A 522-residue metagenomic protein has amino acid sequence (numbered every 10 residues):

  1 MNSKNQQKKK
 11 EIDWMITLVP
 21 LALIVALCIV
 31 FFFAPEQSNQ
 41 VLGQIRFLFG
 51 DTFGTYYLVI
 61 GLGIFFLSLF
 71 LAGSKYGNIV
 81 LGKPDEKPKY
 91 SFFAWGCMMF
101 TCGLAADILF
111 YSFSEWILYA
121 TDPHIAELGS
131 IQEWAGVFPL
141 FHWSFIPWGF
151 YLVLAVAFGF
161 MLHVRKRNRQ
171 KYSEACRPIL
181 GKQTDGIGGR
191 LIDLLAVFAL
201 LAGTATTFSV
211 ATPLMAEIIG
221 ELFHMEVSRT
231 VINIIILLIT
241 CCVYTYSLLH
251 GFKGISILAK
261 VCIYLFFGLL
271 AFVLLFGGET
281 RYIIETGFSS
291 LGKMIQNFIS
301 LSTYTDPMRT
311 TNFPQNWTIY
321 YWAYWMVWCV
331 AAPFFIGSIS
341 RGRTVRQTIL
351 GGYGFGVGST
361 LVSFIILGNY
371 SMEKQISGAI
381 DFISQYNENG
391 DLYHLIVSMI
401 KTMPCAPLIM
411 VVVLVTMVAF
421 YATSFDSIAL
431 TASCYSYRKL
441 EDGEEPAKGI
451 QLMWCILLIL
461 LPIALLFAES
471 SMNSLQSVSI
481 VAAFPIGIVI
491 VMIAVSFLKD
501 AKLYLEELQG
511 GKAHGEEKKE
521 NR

Functional and structural regions predicted by a protein language model:
M1-E11, Q170-G186, A211-I234, F267-L269 (+3 more regions): Helix-loop-helix connectors at the membrane interface of multi-pass transporters/channels
M1-I131, A271, L275, V491-L505 (+3 more regions): N-terminal alpha-helical transmembrane segments of multi-pass membrane transport and channel/translocase proteins
N2-K10, A34-G50, L69-K87, G136-H142 (+8 more regions): Membrane-water interface regions at transmembrane-helix termini and the short interhelical loops of multi-pass membrane
N2-Q7, Q40-R46, G73-F92, I117-F138 (+4 more regions): Flexible loop linkers connecting adjacent transmembrane helices in multi-pass alpha-helical membrane transporters
K8-E11, M15, A22-F32, F65-F70 (+9 more regions): Helix-loop-helix module between adjacent transmembrane segments
K9-I24, G181-G186, R190, V227-Y244 (+5 more regions): Loop-to-transmembrane helix boundary motifs in multi-pass membrane proteins
V19, G50-F53, I60, I192-A196 (+6 more regions): Membrane-interface loop-to-helix entry segments
Y111-P123, K166, L274-N297, V357-D391 (+1 more regions): Extracellular/periplasmic helix-exit of transmembrane alpha-helices
